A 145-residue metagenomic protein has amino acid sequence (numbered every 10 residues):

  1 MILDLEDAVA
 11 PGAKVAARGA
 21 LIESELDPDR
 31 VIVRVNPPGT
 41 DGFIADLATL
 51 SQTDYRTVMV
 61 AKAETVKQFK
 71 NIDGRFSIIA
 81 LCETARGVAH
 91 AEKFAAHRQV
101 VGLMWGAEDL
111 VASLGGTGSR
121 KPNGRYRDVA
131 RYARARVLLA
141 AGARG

Functional and structural regions predicted by a protein language model:
M1-G145: Expand to "…catalyze enediolate/carbanion chemistry for C-C bond making/breaking, isomerization, decarboxylation
